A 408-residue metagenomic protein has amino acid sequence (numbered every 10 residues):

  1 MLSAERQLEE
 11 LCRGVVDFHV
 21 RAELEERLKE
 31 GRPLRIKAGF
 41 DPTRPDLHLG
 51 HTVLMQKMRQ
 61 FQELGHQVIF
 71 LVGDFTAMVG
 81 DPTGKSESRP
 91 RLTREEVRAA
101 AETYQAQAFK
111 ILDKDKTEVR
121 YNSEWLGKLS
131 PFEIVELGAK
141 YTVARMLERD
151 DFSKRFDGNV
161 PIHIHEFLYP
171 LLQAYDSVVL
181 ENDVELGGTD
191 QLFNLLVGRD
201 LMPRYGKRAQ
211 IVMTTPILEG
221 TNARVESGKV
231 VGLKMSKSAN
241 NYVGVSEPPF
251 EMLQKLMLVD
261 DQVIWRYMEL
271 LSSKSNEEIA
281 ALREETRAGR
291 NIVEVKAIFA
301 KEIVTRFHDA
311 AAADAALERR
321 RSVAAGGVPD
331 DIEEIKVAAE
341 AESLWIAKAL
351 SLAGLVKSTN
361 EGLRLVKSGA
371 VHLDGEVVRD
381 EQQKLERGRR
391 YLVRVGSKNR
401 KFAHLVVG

Functional and structural regions predicted by a protein language model:
M1-E30: N- or domain-start disorder-to-order transition segments that initiate the globular core
H19-V20, R120, I335-A339: Short acidic-hydrophobic, aromatic-tinged amphipathic segments that line or gate anion-handling sites
R21-P82, L186-L192, G198: N-terminal catalytic cores of NTP/NDP-binding nucleotidyl/phosphoryl-transfer enzymes
L54-M58, L171, L195-L201, I303 (+1 more regions): Buried hydrophobic packing segments
I69-T76, A101-K116, R120-R283, L363 (+1 more regions): Alpha-helical recognition segments enriched in aromatics with Gly/Pro capping that present substrate-recognition
P82-R98: A charged helix-plus-loop insertion that forms the helical arch/lid used to bind and gate nucleic-acid substrates
E96-T103, P170, I298, A315 (+1 more regions): A non-catalytic, amphipathic alpha-helix used as a structural packing/dimerization or gating element in enzyme scaffolds
L201-G408: Conserved nucleotide- and phosphate/pyrophosphate-binding catalytic cores in adenylate/nucleotidyl-handling enzymes
